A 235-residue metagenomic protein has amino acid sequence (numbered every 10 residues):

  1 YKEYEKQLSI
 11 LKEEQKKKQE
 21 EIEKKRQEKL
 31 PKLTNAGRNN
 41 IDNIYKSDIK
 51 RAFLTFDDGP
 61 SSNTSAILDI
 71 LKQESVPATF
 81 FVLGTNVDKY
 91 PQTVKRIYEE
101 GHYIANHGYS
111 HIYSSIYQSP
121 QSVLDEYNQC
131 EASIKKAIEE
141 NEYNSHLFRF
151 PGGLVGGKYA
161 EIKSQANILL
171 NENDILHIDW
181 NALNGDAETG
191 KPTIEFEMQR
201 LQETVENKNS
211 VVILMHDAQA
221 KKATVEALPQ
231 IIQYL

Functional and structural regions predicted by a protein language model:
Y1-E28: Long, low-complexity, compositionally biased polyampholytic IDRs enriched for Lys/Glu and Gln/Arg
Y4, E23-H146, Y234: Active-site beta->alpha N-cap acidic-glycine motif
S9-K12, G101, Y143, S210: A general, composition-driven signal for non-globular sequence regions
H111-L235: Catalytic domains of cell-wall/extracellular-matrix polysaccharide-remodeling enzymes, centered on de-N-acetylation
